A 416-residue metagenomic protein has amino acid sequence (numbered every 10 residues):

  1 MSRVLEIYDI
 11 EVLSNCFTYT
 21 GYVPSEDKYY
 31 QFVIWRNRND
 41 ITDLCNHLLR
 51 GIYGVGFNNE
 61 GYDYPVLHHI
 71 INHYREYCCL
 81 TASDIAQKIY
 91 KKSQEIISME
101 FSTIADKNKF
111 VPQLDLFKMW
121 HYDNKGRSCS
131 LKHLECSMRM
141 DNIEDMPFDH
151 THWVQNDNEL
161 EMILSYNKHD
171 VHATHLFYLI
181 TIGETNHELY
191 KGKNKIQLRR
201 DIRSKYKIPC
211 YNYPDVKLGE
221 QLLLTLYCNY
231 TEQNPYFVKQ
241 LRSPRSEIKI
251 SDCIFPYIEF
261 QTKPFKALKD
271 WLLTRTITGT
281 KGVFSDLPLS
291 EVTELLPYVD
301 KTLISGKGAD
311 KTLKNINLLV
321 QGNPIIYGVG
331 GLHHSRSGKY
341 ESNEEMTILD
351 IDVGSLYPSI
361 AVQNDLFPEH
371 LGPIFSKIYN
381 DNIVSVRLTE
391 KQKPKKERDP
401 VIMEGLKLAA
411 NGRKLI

Functional and structural regions predicted by a protein language model:
M1-N59, D63-K92, P297-S342: Conserved RNase H-like, two-metal-ion catalytic cores of nucleic-acid enzymes
M1-S2, S14, L48-I52, D106-K109 (+4 more regions): Short, well-ordered loop/turn elements at secondary-structure boundaries
L5-I7, Y29-Q31, V111-D115, N142 (+1 more regions): Conserved beta-strand scaffold positions in the cores of enzyme catalytic domains, especially in NTP/NDP-utilizing
I10, N58-N59, L116, I351-V353: Residues immediately flanking
G51-N59, N108, Y122-D123, N158-H169 (+2 more regions): Conserved aromatic-histidine-acidic binding/catalytic patches
G61-L164, T181-I182, G192, K205: Metal-dependent phosphoesterase core characteristic of DEDDh/y 3'-5' exonuclease domains
C136-D145, H152-S359: Conserved "right-hand" nucleotidyltransferase catalytic core of DNA-directed polymerases
N343-M346, D350-I416: Conserved catalytic core of nucleic-acid polymerases
